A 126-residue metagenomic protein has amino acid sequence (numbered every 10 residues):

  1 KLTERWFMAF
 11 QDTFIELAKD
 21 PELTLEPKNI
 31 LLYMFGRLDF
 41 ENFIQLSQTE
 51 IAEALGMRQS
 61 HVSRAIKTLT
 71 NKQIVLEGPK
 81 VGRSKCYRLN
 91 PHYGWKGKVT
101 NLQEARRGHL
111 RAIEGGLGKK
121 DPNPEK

Functional and structural regions predicted by a protein language model:
K1-F43, Q48-T49: Short recognition helix of helix-turn-helix/winged-helix DNA-binding domains
E41-R58, L69: A short alpha-helical element within helix-turn-helix/winged-helix DNA-binding domains across DNA-binding proteins
S47, K80-L102: Short, cationic-aromatic polyanion-contact patches
A65: Residues in the recognition helix of alpha-helical DNA-binding motifs
T68-N71, C86: Alpha-helical DNA-recognition elements
T70-K80: A short, conserved structural fragment
L102, L110-G115: Short hydrophobic short-linear motifs embedded in intrinsically disordered terminal tails or helical linkers
